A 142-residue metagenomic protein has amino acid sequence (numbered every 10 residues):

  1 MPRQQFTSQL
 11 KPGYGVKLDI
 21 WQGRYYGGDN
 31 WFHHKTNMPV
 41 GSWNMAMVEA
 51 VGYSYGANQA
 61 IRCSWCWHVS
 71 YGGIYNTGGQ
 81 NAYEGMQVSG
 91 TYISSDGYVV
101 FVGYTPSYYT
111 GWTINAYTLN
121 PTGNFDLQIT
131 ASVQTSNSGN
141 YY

Functional and structural regions predicted by a protein language model:
M1-Y142: Trimeric viral appendage architectures of receptor-binding fibers, tailspike depolymerases, and tail needles
